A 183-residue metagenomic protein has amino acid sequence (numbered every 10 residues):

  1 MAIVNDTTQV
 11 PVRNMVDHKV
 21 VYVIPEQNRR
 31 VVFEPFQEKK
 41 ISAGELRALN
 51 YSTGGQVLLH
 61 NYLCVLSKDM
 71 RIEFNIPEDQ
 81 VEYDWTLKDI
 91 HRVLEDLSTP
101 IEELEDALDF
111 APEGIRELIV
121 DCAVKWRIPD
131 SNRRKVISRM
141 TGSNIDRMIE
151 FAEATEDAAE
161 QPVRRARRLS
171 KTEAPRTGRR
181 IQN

Functional and structural regions predicted by a protein language model:
M1-Y83: Compact, well-ordered interaction domains used in eukaryotic information-processing assemblies
Y83-N183: Charge/polar-rich, low-complexity and marginally structured segments
